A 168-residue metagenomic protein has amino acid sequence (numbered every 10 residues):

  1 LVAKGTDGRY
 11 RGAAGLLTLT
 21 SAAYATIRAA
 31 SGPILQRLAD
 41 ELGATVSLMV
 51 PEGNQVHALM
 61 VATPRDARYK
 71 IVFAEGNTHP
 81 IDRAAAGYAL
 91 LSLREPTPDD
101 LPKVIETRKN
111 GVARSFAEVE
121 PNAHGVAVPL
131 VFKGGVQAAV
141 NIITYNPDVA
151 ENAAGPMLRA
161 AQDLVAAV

Functional and structural regions predicted by a protein language model:
L1-A25, G155, A166-A167: N-terminal helix-turn-helix
V2-A3, L48-M49, L130: A structural signal for short hydrophobic beta-strand segments in well-ordered beta-sheet cores
R9, A13, R28, G32 (+2 more regions): Short, structured helix-loop boundary elements
R11, P129, N141: Conserved beta-strand segments that form the floor/walls of ligand-binding pockets within enzyme and binding domains
R11-G12, L17-P96: Amphipathic alpha-helical effector-binding/dimerization core of metabolite-sensing transcriptional regulators
P98-V104, K109-F116, P121, Q137-V168: Juxtadomain coupling helices with adjacent low-complexity linkers
H124-L130: A short, aliphatic-rich beta-strand micro-motif
V131-V136: Flexible loop/coil segments at beta-strand boundaries within sensory signal-transduction domains
